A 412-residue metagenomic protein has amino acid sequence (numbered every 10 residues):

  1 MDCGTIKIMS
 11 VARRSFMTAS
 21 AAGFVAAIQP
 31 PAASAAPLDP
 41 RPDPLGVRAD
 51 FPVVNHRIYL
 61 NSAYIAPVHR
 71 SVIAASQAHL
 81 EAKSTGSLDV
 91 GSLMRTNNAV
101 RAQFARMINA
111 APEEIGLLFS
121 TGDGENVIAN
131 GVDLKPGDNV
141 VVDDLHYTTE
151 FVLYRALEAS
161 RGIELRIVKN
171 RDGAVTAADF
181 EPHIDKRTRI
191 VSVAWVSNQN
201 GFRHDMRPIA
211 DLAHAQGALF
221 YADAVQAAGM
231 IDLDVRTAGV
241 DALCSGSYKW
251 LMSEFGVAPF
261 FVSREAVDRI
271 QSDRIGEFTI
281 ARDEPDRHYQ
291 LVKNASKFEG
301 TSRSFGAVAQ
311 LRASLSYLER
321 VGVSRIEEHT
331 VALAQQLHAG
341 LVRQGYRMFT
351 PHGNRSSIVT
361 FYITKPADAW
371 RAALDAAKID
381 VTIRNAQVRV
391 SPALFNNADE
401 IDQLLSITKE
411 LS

Functional and structural regions predicted by a protein language model:
M1-V11: N-terminal secretory signal peptides
D2, M17-S412: Pyridoxal 5′-phosphate
